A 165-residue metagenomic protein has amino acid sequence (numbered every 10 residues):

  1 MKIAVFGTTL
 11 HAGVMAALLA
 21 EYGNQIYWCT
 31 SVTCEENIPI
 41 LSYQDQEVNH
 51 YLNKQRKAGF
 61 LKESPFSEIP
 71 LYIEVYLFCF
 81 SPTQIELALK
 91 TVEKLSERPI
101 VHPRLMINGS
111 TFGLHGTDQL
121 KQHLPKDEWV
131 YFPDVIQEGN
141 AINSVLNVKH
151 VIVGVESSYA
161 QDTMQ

Functional and structural regions predicted by a protein language model:
M1-Q46: NAD(P)+-binding Rossmann beta1-loop-alpha1 motif at the extreme N-terminus of oxidoreductases
T30-I73, P82-E86: Conserved N-terminal Rossmann-fold NAD(P) cofactor-binding segment
E74-V75, L105: Structural motif
F78-S81, S110, E156: Glycine-rich, N-terminal phosphate-binding loop of Rossmann-like dinucleotide-binding domains
T83-A141: Rossmann-like NAD(P)(H) cofactor-binding subdomain of soluble oxidoreductases
D118-V130, I142-Q165: Internal alpha-helical scaffold of NAD(P)-dependent oxidoreductase catalytic cores
